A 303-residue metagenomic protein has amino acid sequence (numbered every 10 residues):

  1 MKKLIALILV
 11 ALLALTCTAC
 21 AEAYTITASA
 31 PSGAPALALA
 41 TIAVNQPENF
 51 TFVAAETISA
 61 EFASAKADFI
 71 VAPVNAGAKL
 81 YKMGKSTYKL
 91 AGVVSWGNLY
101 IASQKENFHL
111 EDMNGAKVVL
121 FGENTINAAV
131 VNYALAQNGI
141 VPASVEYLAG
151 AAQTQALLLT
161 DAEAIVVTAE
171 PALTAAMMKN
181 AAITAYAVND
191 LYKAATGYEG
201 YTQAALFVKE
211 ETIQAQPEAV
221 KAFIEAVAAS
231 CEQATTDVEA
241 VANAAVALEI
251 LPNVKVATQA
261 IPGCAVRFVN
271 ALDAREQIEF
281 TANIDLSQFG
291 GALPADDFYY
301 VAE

Functional and structural regions predicted by a protein language model:
M1-T25, G77, V131, F223 (+2 more regions): Gram-positive cell-envelope targeting signals
E22-V141, V145-Y147, A164, E170 (+1 more regions): Short, glycine-/small- and polar/acidic-enriched structural segments that line small-molecule recognition paths
V53, V71, F121-I126, L148 (+5 more regions): Soluble non-cytosolic domains of exported or imported proteins
T57-I58, A152-T154: Short acidic active-site motifs
N75, Q153-A244: Pocket-lining segment of extracytoplasmic ligand-binding domains
G115, D190-E199, V266-E276: Short, solvent-exposed loop/beta-turn-alpha elements that line the ligand-binding surface or hinge of extracytoplasmic
I213-Q288: Secondary-structure end/capping motifs
E279-E303: Conserved C-terminal helix/tail region of periplasmic/extracytoplasmic solute-binding proteins
